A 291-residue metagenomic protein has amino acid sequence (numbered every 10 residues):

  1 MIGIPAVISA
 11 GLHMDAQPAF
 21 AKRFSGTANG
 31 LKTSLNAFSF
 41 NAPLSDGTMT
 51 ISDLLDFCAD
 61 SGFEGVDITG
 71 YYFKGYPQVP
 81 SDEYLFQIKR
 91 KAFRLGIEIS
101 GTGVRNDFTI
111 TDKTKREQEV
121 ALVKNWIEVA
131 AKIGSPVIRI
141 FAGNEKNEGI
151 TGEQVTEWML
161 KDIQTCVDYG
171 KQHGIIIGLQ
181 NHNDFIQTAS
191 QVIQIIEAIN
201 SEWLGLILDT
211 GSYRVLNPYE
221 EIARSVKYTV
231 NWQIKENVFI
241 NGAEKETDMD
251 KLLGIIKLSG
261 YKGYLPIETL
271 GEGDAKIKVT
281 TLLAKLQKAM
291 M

Functional and structural regions predicted by a protein language model:
I2-G62, I186-M291: Histidine-acidic metal/acid-base catalytic patches
P5-V7, G11, D53, L85 (+2 more regions): Active-site acidic/histidine proton-transfer and metal-coordination neighborhood in alpha/beta enzyme cores
A42-L44, Y72-Y76, F108-D112, E145-T151 (+2 more regions): A short acidic, helix-capping loop that chelates divalent metal ions and anchors anionic groups
I51-S52, P77-K91, E244-K245: Glycine-rich, positively charged N-terminal anion/phosphate-binding segment
F57, G62-V79: N-terminal substrate-binding region of glycoside hydrolase catalytic domains
F63, I97, A130, S135 (+2 more regions): A structural motif
D67, G101-G103, R139, G178 (+2 more regions): Conserved beta-strand positions in the central sheet of alpha/beta enzyme cores
Y76-F86, T111-R116, A275-V279: Metal-dependent catalytic neighborhoods of phosphoester/phosphodiester hydrolases
